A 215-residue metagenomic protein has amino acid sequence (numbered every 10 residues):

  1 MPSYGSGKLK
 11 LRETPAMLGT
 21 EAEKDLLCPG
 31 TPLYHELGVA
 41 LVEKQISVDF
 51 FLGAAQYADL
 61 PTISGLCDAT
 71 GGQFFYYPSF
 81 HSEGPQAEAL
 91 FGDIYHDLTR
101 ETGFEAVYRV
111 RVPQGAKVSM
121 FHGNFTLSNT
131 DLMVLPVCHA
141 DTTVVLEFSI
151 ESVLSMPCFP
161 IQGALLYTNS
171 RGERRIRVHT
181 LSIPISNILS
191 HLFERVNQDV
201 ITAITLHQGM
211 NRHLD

Functional and structural regions predicted by a protein language model:
M1-D215: Extended acidic, low-complexity intrinsically disordered regions
